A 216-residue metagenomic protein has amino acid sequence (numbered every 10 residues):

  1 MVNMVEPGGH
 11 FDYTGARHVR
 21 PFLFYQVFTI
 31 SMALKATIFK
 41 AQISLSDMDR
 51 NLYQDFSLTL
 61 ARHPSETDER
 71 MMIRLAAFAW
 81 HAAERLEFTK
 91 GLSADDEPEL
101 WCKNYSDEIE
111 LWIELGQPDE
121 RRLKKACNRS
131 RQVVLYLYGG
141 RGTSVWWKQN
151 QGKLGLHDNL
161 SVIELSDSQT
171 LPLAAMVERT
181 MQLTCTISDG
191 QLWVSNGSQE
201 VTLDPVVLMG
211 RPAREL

Functional and structural regions predicted by a protein language model:
V2-H10: Extreme N-terminal basic, low-complexity initiation segments that serve as generic localization/processing leaders
D47-L92: Acidic-basic catalytic patches of nuclease active cores, encompassing PD-(D/E)XK and other metal-cofactor nuclease
T89-Y105: Long amphipathic N-terminal alpha/beta scaffold segment
L100-C102, I109-A126: Conserved catalytic cores of phosphodiester-cleaving nucleases, focusing on short active-site segments
P118-A175: Feature captures the catalytic cores and cofactor-binding loops of soluble hydro-lyases/lyases that act on carboxylate
N159-L216: Non-catalytic C-terminal interaction segments of nucleic acid-processing enzymes
